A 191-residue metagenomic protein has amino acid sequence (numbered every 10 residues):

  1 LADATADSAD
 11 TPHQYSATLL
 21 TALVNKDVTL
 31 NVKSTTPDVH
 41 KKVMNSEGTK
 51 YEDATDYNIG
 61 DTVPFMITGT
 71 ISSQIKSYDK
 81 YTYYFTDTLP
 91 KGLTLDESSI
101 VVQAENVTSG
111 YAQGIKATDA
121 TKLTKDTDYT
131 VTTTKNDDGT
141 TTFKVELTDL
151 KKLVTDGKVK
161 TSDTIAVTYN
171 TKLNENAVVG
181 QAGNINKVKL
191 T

Functional and structural regions predicted by a protein language model:
L1-D38, N45, S98-I100, T141-V145: Terminal, compositionally biased non-globular sequences in eukaryotic proteins
L1-T5, S109-K172: Extracellular adhesion/glycan-binding regions together with long Ser/Thr- and acidic-residue-rich low-complexity tracts
A2-A22, I67, D79-T82, T155-T191: Serine/threonine-enriched low-complexity regions used as flexible
T21-S77, T86, I185-T191: Serine/threonine-rich, low-complexity linker/repeat segments that form flexible spacers/stalks
T68-V107: Low-complexity, serine/threonine/proline/glycine-rich extracellular segments that form mucin-like
T70-Q74, P90, L150-K152, K172-N176: Short beta-turn/strand-loop junction motif enriched in small, turn-promoting residues
